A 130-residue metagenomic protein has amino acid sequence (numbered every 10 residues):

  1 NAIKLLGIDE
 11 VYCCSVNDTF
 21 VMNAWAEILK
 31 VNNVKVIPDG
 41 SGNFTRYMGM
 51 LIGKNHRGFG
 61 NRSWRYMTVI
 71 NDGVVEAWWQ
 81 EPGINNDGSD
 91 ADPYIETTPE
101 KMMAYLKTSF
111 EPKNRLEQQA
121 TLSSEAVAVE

Functional and structural regions predicted by a protein language model:
N1-E130: Chalcogenol-based redox active-site neighborhoods
